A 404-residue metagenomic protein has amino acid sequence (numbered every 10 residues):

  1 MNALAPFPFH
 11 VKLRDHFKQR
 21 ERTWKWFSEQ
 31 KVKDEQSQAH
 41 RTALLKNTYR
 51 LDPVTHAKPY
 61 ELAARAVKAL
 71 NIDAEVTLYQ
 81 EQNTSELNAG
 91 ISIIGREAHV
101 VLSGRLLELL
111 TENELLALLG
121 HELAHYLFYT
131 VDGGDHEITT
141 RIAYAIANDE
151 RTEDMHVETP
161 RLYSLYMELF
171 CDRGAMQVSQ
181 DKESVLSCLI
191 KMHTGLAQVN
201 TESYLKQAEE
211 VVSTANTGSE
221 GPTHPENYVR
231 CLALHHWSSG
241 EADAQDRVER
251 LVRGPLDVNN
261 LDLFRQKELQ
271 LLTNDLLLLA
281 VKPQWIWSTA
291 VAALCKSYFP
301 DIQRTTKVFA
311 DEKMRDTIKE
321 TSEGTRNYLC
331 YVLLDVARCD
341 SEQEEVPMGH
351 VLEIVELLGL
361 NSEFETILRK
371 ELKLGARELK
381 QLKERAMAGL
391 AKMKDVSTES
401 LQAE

Functional and structural regions predicted by a protein language model:
M1-I91, V157, D262-E404: Hydrophobic or amphipathic, alpha-helical segments that drive membrane association/targeting
T23-W24, N83-I91, A143-L162, F170 (+1 more regions): Active-site-proximal gating segments in proteases and membrane effectors
L51-V54, L102-A117: Short pre-active-site segment immediately N-terminal to the catalytic Zn-binding motif
A63, L102, H121, C171 (+1 more regions): Divalent metal-coordination and catalytic microenvironments
Y79-G104, E108, E122: Well-ordered mid-protein domain cores that form the structural environment of catalytic cofactors
L110, L119-F128, G174: Active-site His/Glu-centered metal-binding helix of metallohydrolases
E122-T140: Catalytic Zn2+-binding segment of zinc metalloproteases
M167: Conserved phosphate-handling catalytic cores of large alpha/beta enzymes
